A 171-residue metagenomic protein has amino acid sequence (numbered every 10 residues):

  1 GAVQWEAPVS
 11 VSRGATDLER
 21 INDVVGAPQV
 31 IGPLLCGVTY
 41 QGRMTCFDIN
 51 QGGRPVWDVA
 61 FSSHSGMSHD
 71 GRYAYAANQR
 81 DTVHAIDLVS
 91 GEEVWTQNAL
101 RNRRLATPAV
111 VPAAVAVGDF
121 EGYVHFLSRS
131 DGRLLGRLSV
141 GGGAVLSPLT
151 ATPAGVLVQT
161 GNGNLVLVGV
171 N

Functional and structural regions predicted by a protein language model:
Q4-E6, D87-L88: Surface-exposed loop/turn elements that mediate protein-protein interactions on large endomembrane-trafficking
W5-V30, R54-D70, V94-P112, R137-P153: Extracytoplasmic beta-rich repeat domains
T39-Y40, N78-Q79, D119-F120, T160-G161: Structural signature of WD-repeat beta-propellers
D48-G52, D87-G91, S128-G132, V170-N171: Short loop/turn segments that connect beta-strands within beta-propeller blades
L105-S130: C-terminal hydrophobic structural anchor segments that stabilize assembly/packing rather than catalytic chemistry
L134, V140-N171: Blade-level signature of beta-propeller repeat domains, shared across WD40, Kelch, NHL, RCC1 and BNR/Asp-box propellers
